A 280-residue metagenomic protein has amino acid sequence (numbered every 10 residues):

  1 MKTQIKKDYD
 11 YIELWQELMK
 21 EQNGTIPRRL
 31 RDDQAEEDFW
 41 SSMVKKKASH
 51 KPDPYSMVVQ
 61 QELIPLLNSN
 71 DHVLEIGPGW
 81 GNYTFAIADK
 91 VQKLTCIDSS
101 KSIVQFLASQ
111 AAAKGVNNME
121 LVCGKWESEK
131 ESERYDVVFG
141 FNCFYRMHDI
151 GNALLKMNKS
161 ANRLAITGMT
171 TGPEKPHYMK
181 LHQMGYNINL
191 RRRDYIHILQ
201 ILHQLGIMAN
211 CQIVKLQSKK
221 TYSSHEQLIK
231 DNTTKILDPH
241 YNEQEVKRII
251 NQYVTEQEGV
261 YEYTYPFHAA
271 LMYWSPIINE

Functional and structural regions predicted by a protein language model:
M1-L67: Conserved class I S-adenosyl-L-methionine
N70-G79: Conserved class I S-adenosyl-L-methionine
W80-E127: Class I SAM-dependent methyltransferase SAM/SAH-binding core
V137-I150: A short SAM/SAH-binding and catalytic strip from SAM-dependent methyltransferases
G151-I166: A short glycine-rich, Lys/Arg-flanked "PGG" loop and its adjoining helix->strand segment in the class I
I166-L190: Conserved class I S-adenosyl-L-methionine
R191-G206, N210-Q212: Short alpha-helix
N210-E280: Conserved Class I S-adenosyl-L-methionine
